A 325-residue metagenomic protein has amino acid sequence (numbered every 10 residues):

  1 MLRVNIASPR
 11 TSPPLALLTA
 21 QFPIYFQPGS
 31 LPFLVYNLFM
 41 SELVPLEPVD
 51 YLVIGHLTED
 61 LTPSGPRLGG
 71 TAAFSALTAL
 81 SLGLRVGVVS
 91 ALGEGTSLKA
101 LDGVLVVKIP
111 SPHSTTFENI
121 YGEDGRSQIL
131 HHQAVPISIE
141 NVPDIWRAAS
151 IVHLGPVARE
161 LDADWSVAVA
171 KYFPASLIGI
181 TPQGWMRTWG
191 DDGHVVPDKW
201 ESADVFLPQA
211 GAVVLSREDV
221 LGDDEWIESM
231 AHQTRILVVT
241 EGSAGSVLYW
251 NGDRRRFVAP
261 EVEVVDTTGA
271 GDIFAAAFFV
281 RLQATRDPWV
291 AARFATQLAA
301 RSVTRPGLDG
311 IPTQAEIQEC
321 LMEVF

Functional and structural regions predicted by a protein language model:
M1-F39: N-terminal amphipathic/basic-hydrophobic helices that include classical n-h-c signal peptides and signal-anchor
Y36, L43-E47, K199, W226-F325: Conserved phosphate-binding/catalytic region of the ribokinase-like
E42-Y51, T58-G65, S81-L177, C320-F325: Conserved N-terminal subdomain of the carbohydrate kinase-like
G55-L57, I273: Active-site metal-binding loops of divalent metal-dependent hydrolases
R67-L82: Short catalytic helix/loop segments, enriched in acidic residues and glycine and frequently bearing histidine
L68-T71, H194-E201, A259-P260: Charged helix-capping and loop-helix junction motifs
I151, G155-E228, A244: Conserved beta-alpha-beta core of the PfkB/ribokinase-like small-molecule kinase fold
